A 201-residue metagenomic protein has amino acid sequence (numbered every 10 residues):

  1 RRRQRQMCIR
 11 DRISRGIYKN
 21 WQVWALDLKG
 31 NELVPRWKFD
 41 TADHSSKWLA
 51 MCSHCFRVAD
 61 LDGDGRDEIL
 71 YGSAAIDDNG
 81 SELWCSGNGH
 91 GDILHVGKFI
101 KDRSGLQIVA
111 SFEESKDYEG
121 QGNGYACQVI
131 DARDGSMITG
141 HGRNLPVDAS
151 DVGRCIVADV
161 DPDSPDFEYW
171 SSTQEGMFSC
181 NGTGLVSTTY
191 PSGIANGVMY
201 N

Functional and structural regions predicted by a protein language model:
R1, A42-C55, G87-V96, R143-A158 (+1 more regions): Repeat-based blade/solenoid architectures
R2-I9: Short, small-residue-biased leader/transition segments that mark boundaries at the very start of proteins
R15-I17, A75, I100, F112-E114 (+2 more regions): Residue-level signature of beta-propeller blades and closely related beta-rich strand-turn architectures in secreted
G16-N20, L49-M51, G87-G89, D117-Y125 (+1 more regions): Short, solvent-exposed loop/turn segments at conserved positions within beta-propeller repeat blades
Y18-W24, D77-N79, K116-Q128, E175-N181: Structural motif
L28, D60-D62, D78, F99-I100 (+2 more regions): Calcium-coordinating acidic loop motifs
V34-S46, S81-S86, S136-L145, G184-T189: A short beta-strand motif characteristic of beta-propeller blades
A59-D67, K101-S104, D161-D166, G182 (+1 more regions): Residues in Ca2+-coordinating acidic/glycine-rich loops
